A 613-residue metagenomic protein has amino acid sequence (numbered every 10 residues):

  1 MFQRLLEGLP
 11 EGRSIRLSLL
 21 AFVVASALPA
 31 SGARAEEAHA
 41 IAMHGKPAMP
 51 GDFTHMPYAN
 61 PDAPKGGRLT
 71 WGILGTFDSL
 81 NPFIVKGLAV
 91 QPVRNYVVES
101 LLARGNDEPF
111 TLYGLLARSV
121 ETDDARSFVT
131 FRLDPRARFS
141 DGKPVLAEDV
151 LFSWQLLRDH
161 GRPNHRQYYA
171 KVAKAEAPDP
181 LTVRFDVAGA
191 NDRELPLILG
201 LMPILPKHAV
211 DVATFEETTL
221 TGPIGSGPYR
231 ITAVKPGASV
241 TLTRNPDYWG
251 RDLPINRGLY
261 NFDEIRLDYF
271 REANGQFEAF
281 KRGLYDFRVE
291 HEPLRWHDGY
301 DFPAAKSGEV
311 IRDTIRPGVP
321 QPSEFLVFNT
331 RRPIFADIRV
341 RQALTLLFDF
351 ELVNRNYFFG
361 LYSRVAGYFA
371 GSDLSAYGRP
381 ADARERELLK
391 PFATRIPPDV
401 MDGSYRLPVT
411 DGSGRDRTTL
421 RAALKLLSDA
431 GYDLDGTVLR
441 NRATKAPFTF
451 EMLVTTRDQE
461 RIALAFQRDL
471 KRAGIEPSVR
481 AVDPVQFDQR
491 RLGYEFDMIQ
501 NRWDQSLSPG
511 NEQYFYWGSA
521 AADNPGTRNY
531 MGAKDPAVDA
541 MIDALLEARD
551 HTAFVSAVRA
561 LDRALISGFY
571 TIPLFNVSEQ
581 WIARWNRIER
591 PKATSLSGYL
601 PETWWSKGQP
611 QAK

Functional and structural regions predicted by a protein language model:
R13, R132, Q167-V210, S226-K235 (+1 more regions): Surface-exposed binding/hinge segments that line and control ligand-binding clefts or catalytic entry sites
A35-A125, R132, Q155, I224: N-terminal lobe/hinge region of extracytoplasmic solute-binding protein
E37, H55, G75-P92, L116 (+6 more regions): A structural "hinge/loop" feature
A40, I73-G75, L88-A89, Y96 (+7 more regions): Detector for C-terminal structural segments
M49, Y58-P64, K86-V93, S119-P163 (+6 more regions): Aromatic- and charge-enriched surface segment that lines or borders ligand/interaction sites
V98-E108, Q155, L199-R266, R271-E278 (+4 more regions): Gly/Pro-rich hinge or "lid" segments in bacterial periplasmic/extracellular proteins
D134, E217, G250-D301, L346 (+3 more regions): Ligand-site clamp/hinge motif
K174-A175, T232-T243, D268-R332, R339-A343 (+3 more regions): Extracellular/periplasmic solute-recognition and catalytic clefts
